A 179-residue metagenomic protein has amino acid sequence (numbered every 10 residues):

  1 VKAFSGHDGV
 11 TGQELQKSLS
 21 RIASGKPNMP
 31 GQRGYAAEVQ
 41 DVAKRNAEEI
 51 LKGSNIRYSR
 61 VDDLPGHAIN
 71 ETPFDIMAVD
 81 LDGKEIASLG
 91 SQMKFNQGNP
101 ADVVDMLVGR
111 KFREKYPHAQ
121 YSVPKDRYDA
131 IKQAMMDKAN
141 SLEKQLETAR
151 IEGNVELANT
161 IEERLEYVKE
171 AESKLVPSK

Functional and structural regions predicted by a protein language model:
V1-F4: Conformational-control "hinges and anchors"
G6-K111: Catalytic centers of nucleases
R110-K179: Membrane-active amphipathic alpha-helices
